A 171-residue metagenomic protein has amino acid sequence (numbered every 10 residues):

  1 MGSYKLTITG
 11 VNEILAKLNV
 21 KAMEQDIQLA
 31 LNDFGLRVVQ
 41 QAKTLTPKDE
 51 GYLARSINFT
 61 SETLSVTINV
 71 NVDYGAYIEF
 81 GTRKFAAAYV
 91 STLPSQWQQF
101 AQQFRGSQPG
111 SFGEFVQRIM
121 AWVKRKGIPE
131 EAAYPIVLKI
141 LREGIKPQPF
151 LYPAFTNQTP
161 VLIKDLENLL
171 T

Functional and structural regions predicted by a protein language model:
M1-T171: Short, Lys/Arg-rich flexible segments
